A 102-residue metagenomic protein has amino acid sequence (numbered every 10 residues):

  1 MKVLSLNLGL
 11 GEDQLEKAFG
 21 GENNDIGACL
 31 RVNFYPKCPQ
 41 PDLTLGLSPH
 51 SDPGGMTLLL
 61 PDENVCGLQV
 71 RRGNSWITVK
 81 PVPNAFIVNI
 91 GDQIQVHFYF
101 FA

Functional and structural regions predicted by a protein language model:
M1-A102: Peripheral, non-catalytic segments flanking oxidoreductase cores
